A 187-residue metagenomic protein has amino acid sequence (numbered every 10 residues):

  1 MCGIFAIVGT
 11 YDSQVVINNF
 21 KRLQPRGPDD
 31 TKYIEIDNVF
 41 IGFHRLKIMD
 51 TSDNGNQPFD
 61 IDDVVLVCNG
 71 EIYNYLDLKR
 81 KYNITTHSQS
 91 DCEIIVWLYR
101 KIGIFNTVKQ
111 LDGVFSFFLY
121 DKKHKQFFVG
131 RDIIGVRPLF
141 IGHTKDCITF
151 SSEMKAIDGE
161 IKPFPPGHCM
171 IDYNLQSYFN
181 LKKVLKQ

Functional and structural regions predicted by a protein language model:
M1-Q187: Cysteine-centered catalytic environments shared across enzyme families
